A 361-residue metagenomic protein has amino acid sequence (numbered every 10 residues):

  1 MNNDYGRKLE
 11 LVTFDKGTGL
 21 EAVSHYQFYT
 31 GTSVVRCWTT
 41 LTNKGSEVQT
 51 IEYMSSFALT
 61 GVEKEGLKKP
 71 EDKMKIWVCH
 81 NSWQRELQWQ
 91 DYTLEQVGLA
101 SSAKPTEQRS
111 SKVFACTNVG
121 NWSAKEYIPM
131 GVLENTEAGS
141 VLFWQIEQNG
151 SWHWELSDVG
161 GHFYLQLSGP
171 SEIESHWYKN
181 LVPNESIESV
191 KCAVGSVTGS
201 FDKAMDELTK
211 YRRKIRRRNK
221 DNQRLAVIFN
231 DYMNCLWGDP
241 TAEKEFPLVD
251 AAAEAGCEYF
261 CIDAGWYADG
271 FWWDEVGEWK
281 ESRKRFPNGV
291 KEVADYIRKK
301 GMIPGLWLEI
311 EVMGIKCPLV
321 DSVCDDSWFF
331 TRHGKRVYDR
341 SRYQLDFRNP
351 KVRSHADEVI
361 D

Functional and structural regions predicted by a protein language model:
M1-V159, S175: Polysaccharide-binding surfaces and accessory modules of carbohydrate-active proteins
T39, N184, F229, A252 (+3 more regions): Conserved, mostly hydrophobic/aromatic
I51, Y267-S322: Acidic/aromatic-lined carbohydrate-recognition and catalytic surfaces of CAZymes acting on diverse glycans
F163-S175: Short, structured beta-strand/loop micro-motifs enriched in basic residues and often containing a Trp
K179-T198: Short Pro-Gly-centered flexible turn/kink motifs
S189, L225-D231, E258-I262, P304-L308: Hydrophobic faces of well-ordered beta-strands that scaffold small-molecule active sites in alpha/beta enzyme cores
R224-A226, W237-P240, R283, I310-D361: Active-site-adjacent "subsite" loops/lids of carbohydrate-active enzymes
K244-Y267: Catalytic domains of carbohydrate-active enzymes, especially glycoside hydrolases
